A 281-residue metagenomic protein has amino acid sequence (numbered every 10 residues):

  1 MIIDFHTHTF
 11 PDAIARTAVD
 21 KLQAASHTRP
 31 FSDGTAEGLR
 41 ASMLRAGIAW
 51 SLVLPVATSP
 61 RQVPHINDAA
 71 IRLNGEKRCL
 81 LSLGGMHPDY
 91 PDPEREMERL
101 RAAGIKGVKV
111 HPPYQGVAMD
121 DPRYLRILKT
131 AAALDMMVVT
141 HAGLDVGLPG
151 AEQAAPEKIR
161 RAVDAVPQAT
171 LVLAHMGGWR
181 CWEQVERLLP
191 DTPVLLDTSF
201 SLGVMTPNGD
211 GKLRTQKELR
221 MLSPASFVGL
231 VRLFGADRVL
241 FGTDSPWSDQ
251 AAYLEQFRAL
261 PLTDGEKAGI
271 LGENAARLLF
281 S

Functional and structural regions predicted by a protein language model:
M1-H8, A15-W50, V228-G229, L233-L240 (+1 more regions): Mid-to-C-terminal alpha-helical segments outside catalytic/metal-binding sites
I2-F5, L52-L54, L83-G85, K109 (+3 more regions): Active-site neighborhood of phospho(di)ester-bond hydrolases with catalytic His/Asp-centered motifs
H6, M43, A70, L100 (+8 more regions): Conserved, mostly hydrophobic/aromatic
F10-A13, T58-R61, P88-D92, Q115 (+4 more regions): Active-site environment of divalent metal-dependent phosphoester hydrolases
G38-S42, I66-L73, E96-L100, R123-I127 (+4 more regions): A general structural detector for well-ordered alpha-helical segments in enzyme core domains, enriched
A49-W50, T58-A154: Active-site gating/metal-coordination segments in enzymes
V63-G75, L189-F200, R258: Short, electropositive alpha-helical surface patch
K106-G107, D120-L240: Catalytic pocket-lining loop regions of alpha/beta-barrel enzymes, especially the amidohydrolase/enolase/GH5 lineages
